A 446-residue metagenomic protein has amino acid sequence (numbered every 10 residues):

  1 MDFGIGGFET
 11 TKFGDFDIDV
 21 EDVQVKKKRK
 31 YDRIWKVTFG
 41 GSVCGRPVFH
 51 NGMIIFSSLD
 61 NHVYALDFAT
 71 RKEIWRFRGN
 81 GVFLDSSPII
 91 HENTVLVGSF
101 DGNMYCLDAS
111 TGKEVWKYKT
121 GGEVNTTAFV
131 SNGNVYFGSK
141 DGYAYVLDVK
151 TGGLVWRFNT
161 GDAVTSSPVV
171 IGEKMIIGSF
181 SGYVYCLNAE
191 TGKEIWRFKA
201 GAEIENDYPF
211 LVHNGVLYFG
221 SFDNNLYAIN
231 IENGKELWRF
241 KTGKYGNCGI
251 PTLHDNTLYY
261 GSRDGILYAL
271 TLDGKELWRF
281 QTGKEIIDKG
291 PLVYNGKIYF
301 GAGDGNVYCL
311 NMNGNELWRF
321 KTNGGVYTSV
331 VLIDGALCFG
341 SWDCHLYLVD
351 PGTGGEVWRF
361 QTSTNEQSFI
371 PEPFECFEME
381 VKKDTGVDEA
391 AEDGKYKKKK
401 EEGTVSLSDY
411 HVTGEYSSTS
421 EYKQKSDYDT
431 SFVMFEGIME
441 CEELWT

Functional and structural regions predicted by a protein language model:
M1-V48, E73-H91, W116-S131, K140 (+10 more regions): Extracytoplasmic beta-rich repeat domains
S58-A69: Beta-propeller domains
S58-L59, G98-D101, S139-K140, S179-S181 (+4 more regions): Conserved strand-to-loop turn within each blade of WD40 beta-propeller repeats
D67-R71, D108-G112, D148-G152, N188-G192 (+4 more regions): Short loop/turn segments that connect beta-strands within beta-propeller blades
N315, N323-G355: Compact, basic/aliphatic-enriched, mixed alpha/beta core segments that act as assembly/interaction modules in small
